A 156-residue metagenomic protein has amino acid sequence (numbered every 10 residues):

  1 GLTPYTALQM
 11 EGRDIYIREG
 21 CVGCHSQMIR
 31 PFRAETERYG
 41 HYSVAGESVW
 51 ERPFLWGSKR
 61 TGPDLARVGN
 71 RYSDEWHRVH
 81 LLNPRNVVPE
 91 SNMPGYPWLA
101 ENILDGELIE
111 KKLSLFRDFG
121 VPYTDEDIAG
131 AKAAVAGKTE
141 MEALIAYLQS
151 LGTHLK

Functional and structural regions predicted by a protein language model:
G1-I17, I29-T36, T61, A131-A134: Electrostatic cytochrome c docking/interface patches
G1-L2, A7-E11, R18, S26 (+1 more regions): Sequence context of c-type cytochrome heme-c attachment sites
G1-Y5, F119-T124, I145-K156: Post-cleavage N-terminal segment of exported redox proteins
G12, R18-Q27, H77, M93 (+1 more regions): The canonical Cys-X-X-Cys-His
G23, V87-V88, I103, H154-K156: Secretory-pathway/luminal and periplasmic proteins that interact with or process carbohydrate-rich
S26-M28, R33-R38, N92-M93, K156: Short, solvent-exposed loop/turn and secondary-structure capping segments
Q27, P84, L151-H154: Generic structural signal for alpha-helix termini and adjacent loop/cap motifs
E37-M141: Electron-transfer interface patches adjacent to heme c in soluble/periplasmic c-type cytochromes and di-/multiheme
